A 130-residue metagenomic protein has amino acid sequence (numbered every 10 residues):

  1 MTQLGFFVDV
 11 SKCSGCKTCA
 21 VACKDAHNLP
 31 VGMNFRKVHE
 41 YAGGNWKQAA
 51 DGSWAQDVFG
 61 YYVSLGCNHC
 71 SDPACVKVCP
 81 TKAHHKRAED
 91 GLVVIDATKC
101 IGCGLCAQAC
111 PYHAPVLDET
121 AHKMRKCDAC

Functional and structural regions predicted by a protein language model:
M1-C130: Non-ligating segments of multi-cofactor redox enzymes
